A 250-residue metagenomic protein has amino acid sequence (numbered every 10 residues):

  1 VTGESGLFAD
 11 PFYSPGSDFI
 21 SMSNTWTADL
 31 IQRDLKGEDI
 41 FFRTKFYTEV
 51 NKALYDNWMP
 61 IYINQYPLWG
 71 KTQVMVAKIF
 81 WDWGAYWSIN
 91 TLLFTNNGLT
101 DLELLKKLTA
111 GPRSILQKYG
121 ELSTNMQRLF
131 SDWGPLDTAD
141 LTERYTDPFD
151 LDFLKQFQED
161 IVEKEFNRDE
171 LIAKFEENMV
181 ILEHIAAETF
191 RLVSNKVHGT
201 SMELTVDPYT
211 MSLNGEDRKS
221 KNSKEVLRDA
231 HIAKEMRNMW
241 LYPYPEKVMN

Functional and structural regions predicted by a protein language model:
V1-Y13, S17: Short FAD-binding loop at a beta-strand-to-alpha-helix junction that anchors the flavin cofactor in diverse
G3, L7, K52, D56 (+3 more regions): Alpha-helical context
L7, W26-L99, L104: Active-site-proximal substrate-binding core of FAD-dependent oxidoreductases
Y13-A28: A short alpha/beta connector and helix-capping loop motif
M75-N250: C-terminal lid/capping helical subdomain adjacent to the catalytic/cofactor pocket in oxidative enzymes
